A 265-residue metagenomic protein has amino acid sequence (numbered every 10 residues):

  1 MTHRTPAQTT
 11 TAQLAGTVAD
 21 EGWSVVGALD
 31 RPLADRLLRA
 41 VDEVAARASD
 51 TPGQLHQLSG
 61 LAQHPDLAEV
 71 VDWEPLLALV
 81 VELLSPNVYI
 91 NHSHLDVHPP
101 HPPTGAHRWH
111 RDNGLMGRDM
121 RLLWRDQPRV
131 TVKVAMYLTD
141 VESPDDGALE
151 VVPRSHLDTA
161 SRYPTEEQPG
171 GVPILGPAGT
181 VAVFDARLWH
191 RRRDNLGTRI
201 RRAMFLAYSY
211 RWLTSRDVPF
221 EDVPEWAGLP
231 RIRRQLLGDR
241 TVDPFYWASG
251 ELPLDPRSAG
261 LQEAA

Functional and structural regions predicted by a protein language model:
T2-W124: Non-heme Fe(II)-dependent double-stranded beta-helix
H3-R4, Q8, L188, R193-A265: Non-heme Fe(II)/2-oxoglutarate
V26, M136, A182-F184: Short hydrophobic-aromatic micro-motifs
D30-P32, D96-H98, G114, V141-S143 (+3 more regions): Short, solvent-exposed loop/turn segments at secondary-structure junctions
H64-L67, P169-G170, R191-R193: Active-site rim elements
S93-L95, V134-M136, M204-Y208: A structural signal for short, well-ordered beta-strand segments
T104-L175, T214-E221: Catalytic core of non-heme Fe(II) oxygenases with the double-stranded beta-helix
G176-H190: Conserved metal-binding segment of the jelly-roll/cupin
